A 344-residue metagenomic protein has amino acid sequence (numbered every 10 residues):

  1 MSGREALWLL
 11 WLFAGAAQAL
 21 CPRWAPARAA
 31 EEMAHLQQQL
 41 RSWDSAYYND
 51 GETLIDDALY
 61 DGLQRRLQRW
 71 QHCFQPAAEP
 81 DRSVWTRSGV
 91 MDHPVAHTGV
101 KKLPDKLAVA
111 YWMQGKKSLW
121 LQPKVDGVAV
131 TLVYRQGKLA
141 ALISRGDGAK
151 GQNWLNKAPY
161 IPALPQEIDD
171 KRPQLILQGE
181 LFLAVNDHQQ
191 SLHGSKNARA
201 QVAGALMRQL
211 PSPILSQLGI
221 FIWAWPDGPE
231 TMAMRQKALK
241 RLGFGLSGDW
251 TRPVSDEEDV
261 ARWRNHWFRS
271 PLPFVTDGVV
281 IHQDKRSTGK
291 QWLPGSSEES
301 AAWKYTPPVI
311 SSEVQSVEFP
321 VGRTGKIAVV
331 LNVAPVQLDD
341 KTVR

Functional and structural regions predicted by a protein language model:
S2-W11: Sec-dependent signal peptide recognition, specifically the positively charged N-region followed immediately by
A14-A16: N-terminal signal peptide c-region/cleavage motif recognized by signal peptidases
L20-Q166, W292-E299: Phosphate/adenylate-binding "loop-and-lid" substructures adjacent to NTP/NAD/dNTP-binding pockets in NTP-dependent
D50-A58, A77-V84, P123, P173-L177 (+3 more regions): Short coil/turn segments at secondary-structure boundaries
V95, K116-S118, V125-A129, I176 (+3 more regions): Short beta-strand-initiation
K117-L119, V128-V130, P173-G179, S216-F221: Generic beta-strand structural signal
P162-I176: Charged catalytic and DNA/RNA-contacting regions of genome-maintenance and nucleic-acid-processing enzymes
E180, V185-R344: Long, charge-dense accessory insertions within large macromolecular proteins
